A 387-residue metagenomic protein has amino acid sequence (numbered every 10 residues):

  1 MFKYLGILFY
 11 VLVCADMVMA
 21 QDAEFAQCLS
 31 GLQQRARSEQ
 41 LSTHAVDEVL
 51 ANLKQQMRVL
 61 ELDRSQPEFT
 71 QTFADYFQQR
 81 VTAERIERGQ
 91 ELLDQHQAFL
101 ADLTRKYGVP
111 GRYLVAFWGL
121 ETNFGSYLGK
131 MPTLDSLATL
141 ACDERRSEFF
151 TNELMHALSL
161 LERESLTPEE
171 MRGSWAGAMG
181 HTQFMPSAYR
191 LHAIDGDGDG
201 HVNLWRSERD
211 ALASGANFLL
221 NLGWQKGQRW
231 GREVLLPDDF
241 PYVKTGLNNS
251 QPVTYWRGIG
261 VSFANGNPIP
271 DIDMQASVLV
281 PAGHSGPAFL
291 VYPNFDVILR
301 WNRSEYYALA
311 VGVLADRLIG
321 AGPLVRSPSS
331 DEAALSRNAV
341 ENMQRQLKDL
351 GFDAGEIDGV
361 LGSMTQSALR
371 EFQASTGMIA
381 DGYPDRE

Functional and structural regions predicted by a protein language model:
M1-G6: Bacterial N-terminal signal peptides that target proteins for export
C14-A15: N-terminal signal peptide c-region/cleavage motif recognized by signal peptidases
V18-D22: Boundary at the C-terminal end of the N-terminal hydrophobic targeting segment
E24-E48: Mature N-terminal segment immediately following signal peptide/propeptide cleavage in secreted/periplasmic
C28-R35, F99, S136, M343 (+1 more regions): A general alpha-helix detector
L41-D273, G286-F289, V297-A315, I319-R337 (+2 more regions): Catalytic glycan-binding domains that act on GlcNAc-containing polysaccharides
L335-V340, K348-E387: Short acidic, glycine/serine/threonine-rich helix-capping segments at coil-helix boundaries
